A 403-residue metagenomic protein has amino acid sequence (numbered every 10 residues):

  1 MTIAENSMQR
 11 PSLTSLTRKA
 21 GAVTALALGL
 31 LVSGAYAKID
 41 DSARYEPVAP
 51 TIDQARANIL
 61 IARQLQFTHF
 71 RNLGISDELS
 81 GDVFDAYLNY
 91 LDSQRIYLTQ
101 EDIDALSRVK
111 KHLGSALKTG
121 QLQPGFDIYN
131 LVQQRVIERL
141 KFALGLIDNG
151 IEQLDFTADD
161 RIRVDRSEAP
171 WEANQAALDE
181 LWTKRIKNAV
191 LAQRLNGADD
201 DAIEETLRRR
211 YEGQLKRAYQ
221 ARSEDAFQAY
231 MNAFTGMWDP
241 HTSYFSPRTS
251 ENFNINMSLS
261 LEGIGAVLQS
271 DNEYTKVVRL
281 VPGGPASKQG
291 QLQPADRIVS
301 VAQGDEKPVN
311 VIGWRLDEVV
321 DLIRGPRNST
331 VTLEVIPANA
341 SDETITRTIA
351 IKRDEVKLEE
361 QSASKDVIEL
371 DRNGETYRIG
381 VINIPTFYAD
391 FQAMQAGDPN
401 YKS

Functional and structural regions predicted by a protein language model:
E5-A22: Bacterial N-terminal signal peptides that target proteins for export
G21-L31: Bacterial N-terminal signal peptides
A35-I39, E205, A221: Boundary at the C-terminal end of the N-terminal hydrophobic targeting segment
I39-P47, N58-F70, R108-H112, T206-G213 (+1 more regions): Acidic/histidine-rich, surface-exposed loop or edge segments in extracytoplasmic proteins
A49-P50, R63-S76, K216-R222, Y244-L261 (+4 more regions): Cleft-lining beta-strand/loop regions that shape enzyme active-site pockets
A55-I59, R63, D77, G81-N89 (+15 more regions): Solvent-exposed, polar/charged alpha-helical surfaces in well-ordered, non-transmembrane soluble domains, broadly
I75-R161, L215-S270, T330-T332, S341-I368: Extended, small/polar residue-biased N-terminal targeting/export presequences and adjacent propeptide/linker tracts
N89-Y90, K111, G125-K141, G145 (+4 more regions): PDZ/PDZ-like domain segments forming the peptide/carboxylate-binding groove, activating on the N-terminal beta-strands
